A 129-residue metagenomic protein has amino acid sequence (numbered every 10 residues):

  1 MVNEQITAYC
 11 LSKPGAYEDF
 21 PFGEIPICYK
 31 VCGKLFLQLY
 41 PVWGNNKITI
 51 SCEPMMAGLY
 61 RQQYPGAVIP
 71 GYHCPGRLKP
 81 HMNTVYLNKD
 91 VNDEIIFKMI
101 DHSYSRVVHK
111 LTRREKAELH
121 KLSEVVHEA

Functional and structural regions predicted by a protein language model:
M1-A129: Charge-dense, helix-prone N-terminal extensions
